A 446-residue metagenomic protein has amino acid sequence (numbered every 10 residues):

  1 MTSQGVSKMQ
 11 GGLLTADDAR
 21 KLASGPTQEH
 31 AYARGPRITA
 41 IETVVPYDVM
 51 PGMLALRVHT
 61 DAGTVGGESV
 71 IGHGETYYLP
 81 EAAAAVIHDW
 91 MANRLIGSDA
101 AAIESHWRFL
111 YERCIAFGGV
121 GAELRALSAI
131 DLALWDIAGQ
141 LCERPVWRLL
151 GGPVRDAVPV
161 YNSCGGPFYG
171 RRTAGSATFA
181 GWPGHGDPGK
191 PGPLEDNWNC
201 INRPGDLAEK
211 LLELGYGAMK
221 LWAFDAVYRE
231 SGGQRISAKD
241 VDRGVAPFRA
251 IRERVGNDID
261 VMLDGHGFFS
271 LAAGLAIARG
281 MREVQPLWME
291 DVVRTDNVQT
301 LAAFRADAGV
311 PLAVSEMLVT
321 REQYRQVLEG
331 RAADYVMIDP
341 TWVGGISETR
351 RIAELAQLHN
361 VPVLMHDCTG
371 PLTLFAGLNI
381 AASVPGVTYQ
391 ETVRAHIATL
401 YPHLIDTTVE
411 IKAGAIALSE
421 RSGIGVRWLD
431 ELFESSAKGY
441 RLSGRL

Functional and structural regions predicted by a protein language model:
L13, T399, L404-L446: C-terminal extensions of enzymes
D17-Y77, A395-P402: Structured beta-strand/loop patches that form or line metal/cofactor-binding pockets in enzymes
A23-G25, T64-C142, R148: Metal- or metallocofactor-binding catalytic centers and their adjacent structured scaffolds across diverse enzyme
I38, G63, M91, I130 (+8 more regions): Conserved, mostly hydrophobic/aromatic
T76, L127, W222, D240 (+7 more regions): Glycine- and other small-residue-rich loops at beta-strand/loop junctions that grip anionic moieties
D89, N93, S105, R279 (+2 more regions): Shared catalytic-loop signature of beta/alpha-barrel
A157, G165-A302, D307: Metal-dependent enolase-superfamily TIM-barrel catalytic cores that perform enediolate-based chemistry
